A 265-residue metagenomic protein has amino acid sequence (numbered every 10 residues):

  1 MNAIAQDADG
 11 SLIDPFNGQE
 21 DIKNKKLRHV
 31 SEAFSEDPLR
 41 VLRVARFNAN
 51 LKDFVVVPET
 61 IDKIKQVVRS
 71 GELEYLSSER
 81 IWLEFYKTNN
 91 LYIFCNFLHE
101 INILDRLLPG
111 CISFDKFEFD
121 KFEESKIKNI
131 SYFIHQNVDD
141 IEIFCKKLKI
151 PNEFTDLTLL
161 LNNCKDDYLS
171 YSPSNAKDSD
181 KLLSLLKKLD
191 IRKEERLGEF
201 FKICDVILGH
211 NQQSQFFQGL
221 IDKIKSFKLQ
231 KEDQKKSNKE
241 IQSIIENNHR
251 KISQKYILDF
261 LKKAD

Functional and structural regions predicted by a protein language model:
M1-S131, Q136-D139, K146: Glycine- and charge-enriched loop/helix tracts that form the active or gating conduit in phosphate/cation-handling
I112-D265: C-terminal subdomains that position terminal phosphate/3'-OH groups for nucleotidyl transfer/ligation, primarily on
